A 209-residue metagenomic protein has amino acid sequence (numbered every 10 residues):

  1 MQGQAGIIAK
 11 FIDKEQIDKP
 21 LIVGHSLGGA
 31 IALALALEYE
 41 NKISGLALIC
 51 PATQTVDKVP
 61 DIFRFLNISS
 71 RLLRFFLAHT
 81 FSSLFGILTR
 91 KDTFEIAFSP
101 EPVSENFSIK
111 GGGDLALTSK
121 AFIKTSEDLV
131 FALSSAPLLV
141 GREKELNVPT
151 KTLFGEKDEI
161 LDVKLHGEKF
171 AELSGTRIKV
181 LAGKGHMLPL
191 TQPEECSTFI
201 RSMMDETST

Functional and structural regions predicted by a protein language model:
M1-V23, V59, T198: Active-site loop/oxyanion-hole signature of alpha/beta-hydrolase fold enzymes
D13-K19, E40-N41, N147-V148, G175: Active-site acidic short loop of glycosyltransferases
L21, S44-A47: Residue in the alpha/beta-hydrolase core beta-strand immediately N-terminal to the catalytic nucleophile
G24, G28, A32: Gly/Ala-rich beta-loop-alpha elbow adjacent to hydrolase catalytic centers
L37, L46-H79: Flexible "cap/lid" loop of the alpha/beta hydrolase fold
S82-E145: Conserved alpha/beta-hydrolase catalytic His-Asp/Glu region
T150-K184: Conserved loop-alpha-helix segment in the C-terminal half of the alpha/beta-hydrolase fold that carries the catalytic
K184-P193, S197: Catalytic histidine-centered segment of alpha/beta-hydrolase-like enzymes
